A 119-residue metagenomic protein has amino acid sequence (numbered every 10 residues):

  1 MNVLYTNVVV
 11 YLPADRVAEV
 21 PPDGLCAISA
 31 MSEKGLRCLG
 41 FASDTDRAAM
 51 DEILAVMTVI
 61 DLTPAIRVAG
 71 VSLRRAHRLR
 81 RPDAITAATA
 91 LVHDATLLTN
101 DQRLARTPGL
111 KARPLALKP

Functional and structural regions predicted by a protein language model:
M1, D23-L25, V56-T58, L91-T96: Short active-site oxyanion
M1-I28, C38-E52, P119: Short, well-structured N-terminal submotif of metal-dependent ribonuclease cores
L4, D61, R81, L98-T99: Short beta-strand scaffold positions
V9, E33-L36, R67, L104-A105: A generic structural signal for short hydrophobic patches within well-formed alpha-helices
D23-I28, T58, G109-A116: Active-site regions of enzymes building and remodeling cell-envelope glycoconjugates
A55-A76: Acidic catalytic patch
R75, L79, A95: Short glycine/serine/threonine/alanine-rich loop segments
A87, L91-P119: Acidic, PIN/NYN-like endoribonuclease modules and their adjacent C-terminal/linker elements
